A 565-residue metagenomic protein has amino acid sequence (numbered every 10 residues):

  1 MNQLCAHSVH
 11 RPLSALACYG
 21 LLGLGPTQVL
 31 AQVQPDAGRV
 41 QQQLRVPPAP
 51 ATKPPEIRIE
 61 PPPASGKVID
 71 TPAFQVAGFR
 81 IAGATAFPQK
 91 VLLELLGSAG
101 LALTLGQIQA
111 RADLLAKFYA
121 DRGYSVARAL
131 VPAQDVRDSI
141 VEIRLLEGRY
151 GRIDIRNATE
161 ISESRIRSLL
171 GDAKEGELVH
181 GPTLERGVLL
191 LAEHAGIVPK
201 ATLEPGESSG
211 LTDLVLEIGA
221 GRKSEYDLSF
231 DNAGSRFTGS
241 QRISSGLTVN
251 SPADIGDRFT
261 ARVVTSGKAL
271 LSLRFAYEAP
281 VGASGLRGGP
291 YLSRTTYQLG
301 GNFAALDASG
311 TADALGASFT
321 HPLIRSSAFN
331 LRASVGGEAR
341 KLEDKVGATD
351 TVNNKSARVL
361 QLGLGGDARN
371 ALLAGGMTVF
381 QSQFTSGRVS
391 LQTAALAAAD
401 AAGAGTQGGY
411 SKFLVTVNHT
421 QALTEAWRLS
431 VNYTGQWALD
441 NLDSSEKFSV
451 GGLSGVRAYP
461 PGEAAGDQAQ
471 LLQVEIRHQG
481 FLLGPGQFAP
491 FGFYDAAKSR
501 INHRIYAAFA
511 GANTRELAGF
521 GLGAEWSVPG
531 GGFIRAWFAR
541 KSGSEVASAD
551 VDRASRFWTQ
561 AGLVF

Functional and structural regions predicted by a protein language model:
Q32-G234, G246, V263-L271, F413 (+1 more regions): Periplasmic polypeptide-binding modules associated with outer-membrane biogenesis and secretion
G210, G239-I243, A269-L273, T311-L315 (+5 more regions): Residues that define the transmembrane beta-barrel architecture of outer-membrane proteins
L214, S245-L247, A261, F275-Y277 (+10 more regions): Membrane-embedded beta-strands of outer-membrane beta-barrel proteins, especially the hydrophobic/small aromatic
S224-G234, S245, G256-G267, L273-F275 (+5 more regions): Transmembrane beta-strand segments that form the barrel wall of outer-membrane beta-barrel proteins
F237, P252-R258, G282-G288, I324-L331 (+4 more regions): Short loop/turn motifs that connect adjacent beta-strands in outer-membrane beta-barrel proteins
L247, W526, G531, R553-F565: Outer-membrane beta-barrel "beta-signal"
A269-L372: Transmembrane beta-barrel wall of Gram-negative outer-membrane proteins
E343-F509, A547-A549, T559-A561: C-terminal outer-membrane beta-barrel translocator/porin domains of Gram-negative envelope proteins and their
